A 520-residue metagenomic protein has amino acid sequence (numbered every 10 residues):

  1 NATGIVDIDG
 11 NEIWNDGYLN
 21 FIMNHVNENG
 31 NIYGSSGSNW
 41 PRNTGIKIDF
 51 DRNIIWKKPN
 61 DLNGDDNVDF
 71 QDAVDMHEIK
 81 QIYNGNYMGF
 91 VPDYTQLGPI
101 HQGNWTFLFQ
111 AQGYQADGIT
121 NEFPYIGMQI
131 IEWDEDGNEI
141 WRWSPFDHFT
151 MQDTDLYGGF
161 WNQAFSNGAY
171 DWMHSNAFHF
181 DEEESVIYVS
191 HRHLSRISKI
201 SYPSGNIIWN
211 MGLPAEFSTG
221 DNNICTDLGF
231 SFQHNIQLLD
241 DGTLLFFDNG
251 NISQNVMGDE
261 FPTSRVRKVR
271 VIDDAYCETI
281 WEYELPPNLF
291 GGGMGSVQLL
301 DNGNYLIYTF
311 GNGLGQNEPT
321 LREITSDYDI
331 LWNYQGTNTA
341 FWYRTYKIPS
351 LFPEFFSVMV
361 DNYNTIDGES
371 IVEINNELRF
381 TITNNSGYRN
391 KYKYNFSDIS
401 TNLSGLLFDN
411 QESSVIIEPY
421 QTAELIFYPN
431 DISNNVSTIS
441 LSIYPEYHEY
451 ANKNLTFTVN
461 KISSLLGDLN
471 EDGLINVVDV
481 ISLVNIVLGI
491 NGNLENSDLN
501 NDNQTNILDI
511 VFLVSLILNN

Functional and structural regions predicted by a protein language model:
N1-T401, G405-K461: Histidine-/acidic-rich catalytic cores in large beta-rich domains
N460-N520: Cellulosome-associated attachment modules in secreted, modular CAZymes
